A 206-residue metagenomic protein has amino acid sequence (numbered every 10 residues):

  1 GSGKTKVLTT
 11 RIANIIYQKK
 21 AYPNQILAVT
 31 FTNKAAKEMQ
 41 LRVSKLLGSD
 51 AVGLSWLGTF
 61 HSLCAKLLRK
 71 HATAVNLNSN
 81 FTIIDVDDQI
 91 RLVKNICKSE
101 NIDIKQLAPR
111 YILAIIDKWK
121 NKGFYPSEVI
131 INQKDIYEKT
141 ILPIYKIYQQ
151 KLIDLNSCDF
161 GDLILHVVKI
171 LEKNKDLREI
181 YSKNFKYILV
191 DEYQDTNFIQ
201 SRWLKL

Functional and structural regions predicted by a protein language model:
G1-R11: Walker A/P-loop
A13-Y187, F198: A basic/glycine-biased coupling hinge at the interface between accessory DNA-binding modules
D191: Charged catalytic and DNA/RNA-contacting regions of genome-maintenance and nucleic-acid-processing enzymes
F198-L206: Short, conserved "post-DEAD/DEAH" coupling segment immediately C-terminal to helicase motif II within the SF2/RecA-like
